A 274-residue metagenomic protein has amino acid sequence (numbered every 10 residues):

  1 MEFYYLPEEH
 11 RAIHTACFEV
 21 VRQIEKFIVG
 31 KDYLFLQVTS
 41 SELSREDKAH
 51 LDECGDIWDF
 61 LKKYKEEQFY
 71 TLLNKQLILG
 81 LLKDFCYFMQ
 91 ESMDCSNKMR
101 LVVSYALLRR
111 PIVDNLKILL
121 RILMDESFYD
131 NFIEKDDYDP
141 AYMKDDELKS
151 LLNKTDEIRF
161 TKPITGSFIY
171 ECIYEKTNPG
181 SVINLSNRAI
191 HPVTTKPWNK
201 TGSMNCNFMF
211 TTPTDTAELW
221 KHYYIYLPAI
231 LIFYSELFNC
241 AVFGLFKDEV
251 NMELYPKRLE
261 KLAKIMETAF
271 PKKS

Functional and structural regions predicted by a protein language model:
M1-L77, C95, N131-E147, S181-S274: A cross-kingdom marker of C-terminal helix-rich interaction/assembly modules
Q37-H50, L81-C86, V113, R159-P163: Short, charge-rich amphipathic segments
L61-E66, K83-Q90: A short glycine/small-residue-enriched secondary-structure motif
E67-I78, Q90-T177: Short non-catalytic regulatory patches outside canonical folded cores
L81-F85, K176-N184: Short, well-ordered alpha-helical segments that carry or flank key catalytic/ligand-binding motifs at enzyme/regulatory
